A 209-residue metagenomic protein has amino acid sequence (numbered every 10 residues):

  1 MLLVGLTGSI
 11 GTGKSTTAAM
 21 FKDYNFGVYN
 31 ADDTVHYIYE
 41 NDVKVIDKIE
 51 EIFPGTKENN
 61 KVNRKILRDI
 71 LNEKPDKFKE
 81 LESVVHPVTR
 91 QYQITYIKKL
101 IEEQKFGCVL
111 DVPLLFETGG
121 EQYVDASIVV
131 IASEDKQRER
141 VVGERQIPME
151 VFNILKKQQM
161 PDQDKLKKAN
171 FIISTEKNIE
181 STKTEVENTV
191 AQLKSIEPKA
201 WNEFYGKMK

Functional and structural regions predicted by a protein language model:
L6: Hydrophobic anchor at the beta1->P-loop junction of P-loop NTPases
S9: P-loop (Walker A) phosphate-binding loop of NTP-binding proteins
T12: ATP-binding Walker
S15: Walker A/P-loop
D33-K105: ATP-dependent small-molecule kinase phosphotransfer cores that center on conserved nucleotide phosphate-binding segments
Q93, Q122-Y123, G143, I147-K209: Small-molecule kinase domains that catalyze NTP-dependent phosphoryl transfer to phosphate-bearing small molecules
I94-E102, G107-E144: ATP-dependent NMP and nucleoside kinases share a basic, alpha-helical "lid"
